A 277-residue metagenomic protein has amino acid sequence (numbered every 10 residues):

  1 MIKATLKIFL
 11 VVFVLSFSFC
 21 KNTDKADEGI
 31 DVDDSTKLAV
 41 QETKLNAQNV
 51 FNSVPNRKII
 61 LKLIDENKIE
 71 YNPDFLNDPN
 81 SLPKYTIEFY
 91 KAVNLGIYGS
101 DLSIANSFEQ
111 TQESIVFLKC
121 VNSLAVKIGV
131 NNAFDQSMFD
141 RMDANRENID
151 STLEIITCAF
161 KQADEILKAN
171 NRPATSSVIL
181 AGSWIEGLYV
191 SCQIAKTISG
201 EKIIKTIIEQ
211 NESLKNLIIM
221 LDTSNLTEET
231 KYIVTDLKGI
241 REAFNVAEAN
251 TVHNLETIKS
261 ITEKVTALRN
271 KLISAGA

Functional and structural regions predicted by a protein language model:
K3-V11: Sec-dependent signal peptide recognition, specifically the positively charged N-region followed immediately by
S16-F19: C-terminal motif of bacterial Sec signal peptides marking the signal peptidase cleavage site
E28-M138: N-terminal Sec/ER secretory leader and immediately downstream segment of secreted/extracellular precursors
Y98, F117, L124, I155-Q162 (+6 more regions): Amphipathic, well-ordered alpha-helical segments in soluble domains
L102-E109, I128, N132, L167-N170 (+4 more regions): Secondary-structure edge/capping motif, primarily at the C-terminal ends of alpha-helices and the immediately following
I115-C120, S137-F139, V178-A181, I204-I208 (+2 more regions): Short, charged, amphipathic alpha-helical segments
N145-S224: Extended amphipathic alpha-helical interaction segments
M220-A277: A cross-kingdom marker for long, charged
